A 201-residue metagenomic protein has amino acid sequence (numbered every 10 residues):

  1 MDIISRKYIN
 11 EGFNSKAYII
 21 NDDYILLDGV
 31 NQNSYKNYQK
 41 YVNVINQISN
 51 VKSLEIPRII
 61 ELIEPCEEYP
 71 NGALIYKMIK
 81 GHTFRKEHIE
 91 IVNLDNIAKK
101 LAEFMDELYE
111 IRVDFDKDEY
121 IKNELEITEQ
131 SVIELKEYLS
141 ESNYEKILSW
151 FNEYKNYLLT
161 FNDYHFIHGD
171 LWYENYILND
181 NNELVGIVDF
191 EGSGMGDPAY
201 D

Functional and structural regions predicted by a protein language model:
M1, E64-E67, A98-K99, E110-G169 (+1 more regions): An alpha-helical support segment within catalytic cores of ATP-dependent transferases
I4-S5, E11-F13, I60-L62, F151-Y154 (+2 more regions): A generic local structural motif
R6-Y120: ATP-binding pocket architecture of kinase catalytic cores
G12, I20, L54, E68-P70 (+4 more regions): A generic fold-level signal
L27-D28, I60, F166-G169, I187-V188: Short beta-strand segments
G29, I79, D170-W172, E191: Anionic group-transfer/hydrolysis microenvironments
Y69-A73, T128-E129, A199-Y200: Short aromatic-enriched loop/helix-cap "lid" or pocket-rim segments at secondary-structure transitions that line
H165-F166, Y173, L178-D201: Active-site Asp-x-Gly
